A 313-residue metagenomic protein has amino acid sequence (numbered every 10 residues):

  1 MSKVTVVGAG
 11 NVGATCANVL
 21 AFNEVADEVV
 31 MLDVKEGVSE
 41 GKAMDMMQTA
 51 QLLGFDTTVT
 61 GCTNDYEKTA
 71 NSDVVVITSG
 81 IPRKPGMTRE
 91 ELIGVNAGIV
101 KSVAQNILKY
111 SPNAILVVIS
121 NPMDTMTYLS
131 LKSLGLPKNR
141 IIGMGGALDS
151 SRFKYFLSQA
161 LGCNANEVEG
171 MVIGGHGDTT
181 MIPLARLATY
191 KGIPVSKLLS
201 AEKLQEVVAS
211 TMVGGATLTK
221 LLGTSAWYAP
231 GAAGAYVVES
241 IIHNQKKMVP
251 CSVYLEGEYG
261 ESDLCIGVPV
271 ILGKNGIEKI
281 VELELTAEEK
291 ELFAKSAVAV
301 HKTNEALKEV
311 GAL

Functional and structural regions predicted by a protein language model:
M1-V4: Extreme N-terminal starter segment of soluble prokaryotic enzymes
A9-G10: Glycine-rich Rossmann-fold phosphate-binding loop(s) that bind the pyrophosphate of adenine dinucleotide cofactors
G13-A14: N-terminal Rossmann-fold NAD(P) dinucleotide-binding loop
L32-S72, H301-V310: Conserved N-terminal Rossmann-fold NAD(P) cofactor-binding segment
L52-A114: Rossmann-like NAD(P)-binding element
T88-K154: Rossmann-like NAD(P)(H) cofactor-binding subdomain of soluble oxidoreductases
L134-R140, D149-L313: C-terminal substrate-binding/catalytic lobe of Rossmann-fold NAD(P)-dependent dehydrogenases
